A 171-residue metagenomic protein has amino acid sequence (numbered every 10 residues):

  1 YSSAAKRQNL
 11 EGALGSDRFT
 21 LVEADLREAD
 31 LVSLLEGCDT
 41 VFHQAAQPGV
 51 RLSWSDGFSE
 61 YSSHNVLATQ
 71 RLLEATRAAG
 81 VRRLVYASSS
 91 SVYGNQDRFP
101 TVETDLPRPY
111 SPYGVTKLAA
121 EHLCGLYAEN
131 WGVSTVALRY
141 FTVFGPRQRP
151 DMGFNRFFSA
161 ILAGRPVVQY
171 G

Functional and structural regions predicted by a protein language model:
Y1-F141: N-terminal Rossmann-like NAD(P)+-binding domain of SDR-like oxidoreductases, especially those catalyzing
F99, H122-G171: NAD(P)-dependent short-chain dehydrogenase/reductase
